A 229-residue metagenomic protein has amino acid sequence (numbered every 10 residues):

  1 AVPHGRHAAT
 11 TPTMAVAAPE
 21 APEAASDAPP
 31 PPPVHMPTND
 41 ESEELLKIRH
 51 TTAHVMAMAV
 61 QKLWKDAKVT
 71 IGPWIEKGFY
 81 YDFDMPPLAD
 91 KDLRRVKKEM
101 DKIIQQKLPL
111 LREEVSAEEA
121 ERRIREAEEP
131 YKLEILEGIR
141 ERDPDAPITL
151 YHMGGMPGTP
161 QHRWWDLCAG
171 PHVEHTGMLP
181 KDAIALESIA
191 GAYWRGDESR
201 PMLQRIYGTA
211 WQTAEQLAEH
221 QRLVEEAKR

Functional and structural regions predicted by a protein language model:
A1-V2: N-terminal chloroplast transit peptides
G5-A8: Short hydrophobic alpha-helical segments enriched in small aliphatic residues
V16-E23, D27-I48, A59, K68-I71 (+1 more regions): Auxiliary tRNA-acceptor-end handling modules of aminoacyl-tRNA synthetases
K62: Metal-associated gating/positioning segment near the N- to mid-region
P73-I75: Short, glycine-/polar-rich solvent-exposed loops and beta-turns at beta-strand/coil boundaries
